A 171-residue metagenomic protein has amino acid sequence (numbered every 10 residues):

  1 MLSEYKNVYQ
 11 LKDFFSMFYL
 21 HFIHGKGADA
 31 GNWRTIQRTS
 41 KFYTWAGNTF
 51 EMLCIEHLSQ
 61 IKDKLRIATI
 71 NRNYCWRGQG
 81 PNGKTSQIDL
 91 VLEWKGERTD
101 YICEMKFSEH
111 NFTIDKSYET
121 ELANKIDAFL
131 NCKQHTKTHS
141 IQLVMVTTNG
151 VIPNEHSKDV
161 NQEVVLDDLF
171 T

Functional and structural regions predicted by a protein language model:
M1-I88: Accessory nucleic acid-recognition modules appended to NTPase machines
H21-I23, I102-E104, I114-D115, E155-K158: Short conserved micro-motifs at the rims of enzyme active sites and ligand-binding pockets
A28-D29, R66-I70, G83-I88, E97-C103 (+2 more regions): Extended hydrophobic-aromatic, low-complexity segments
L58, I88-E109, L122, L143: Conserved catalytic cores of phosphodiester-cleaving nucleases, focusing on short active-site segments
F107-H110, T148-G150: Short, glycine/serine-rich, charged loops/turns that create anion-binding and catalytic segments at active sites
S108-A128: Mg2+/Mn2+-dependent nuclease catalytic core
N124-T138: Arginine/glycine-rich "motif VI" loop of SF2 helicases in the C-terminal RecA-like domain
K137-T171: Domain-level recognition of nuclease-like catalytic cores that cleave nucleotide substrates
